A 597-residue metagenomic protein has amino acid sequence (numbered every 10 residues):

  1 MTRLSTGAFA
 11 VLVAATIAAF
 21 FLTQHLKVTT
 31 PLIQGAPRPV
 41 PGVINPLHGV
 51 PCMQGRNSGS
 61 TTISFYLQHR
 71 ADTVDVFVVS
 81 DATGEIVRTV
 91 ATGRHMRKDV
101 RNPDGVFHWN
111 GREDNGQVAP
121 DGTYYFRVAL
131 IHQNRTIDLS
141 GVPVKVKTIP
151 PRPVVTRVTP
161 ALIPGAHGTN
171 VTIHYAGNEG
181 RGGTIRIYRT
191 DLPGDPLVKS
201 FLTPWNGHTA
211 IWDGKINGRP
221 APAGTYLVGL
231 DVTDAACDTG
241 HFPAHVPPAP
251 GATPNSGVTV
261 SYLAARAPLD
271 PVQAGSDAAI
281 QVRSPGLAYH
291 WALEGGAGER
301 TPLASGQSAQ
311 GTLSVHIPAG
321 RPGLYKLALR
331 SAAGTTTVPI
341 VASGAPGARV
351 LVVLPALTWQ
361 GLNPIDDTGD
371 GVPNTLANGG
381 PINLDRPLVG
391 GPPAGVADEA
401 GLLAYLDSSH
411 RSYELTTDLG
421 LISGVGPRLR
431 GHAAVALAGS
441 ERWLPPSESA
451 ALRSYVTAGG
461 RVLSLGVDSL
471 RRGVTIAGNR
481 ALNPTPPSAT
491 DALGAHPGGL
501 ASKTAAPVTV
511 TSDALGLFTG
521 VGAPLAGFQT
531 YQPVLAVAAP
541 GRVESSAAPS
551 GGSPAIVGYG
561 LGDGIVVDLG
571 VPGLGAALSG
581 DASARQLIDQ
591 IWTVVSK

Functional and structural regions predicted by a protein language model:
T6-Q24: Hydrophobic membrane-insertion alpha-helices, especially the h-region of bacterial N-terminal signal peptides
Q24-P46, Q133-T156, C237-L263, V338-P346: Flexible, low-complexity linkers/stalks enriched in Thr/Pro that connect modular domains
V43-A71, T159-G182, Y262, A267-V282: Contiguous beta-strand segments within globular domains
I86-A119, P193-P220, A309-G311: Glycine-centered tight-turn motifs at strand-turn-strand junctions
G105, G122-A129, G224-D231, Y325-L327: A short tyrosine-centered beta-strand micro-motif
P302-A304, S314-H316, G391-R480, A576-L578: Helical hinge/lid and interdomain linker segments adjacent to catalytic or ligand-binding clefts that mediate domain
P322-L324, L329-G431, W592-K597: Aromatic-Pro/Gly-enriched surface loop or interdomain linker that acts as a lid/target-recognition segment
S464-L561: An acidic, glycine-rich "communication" segment
